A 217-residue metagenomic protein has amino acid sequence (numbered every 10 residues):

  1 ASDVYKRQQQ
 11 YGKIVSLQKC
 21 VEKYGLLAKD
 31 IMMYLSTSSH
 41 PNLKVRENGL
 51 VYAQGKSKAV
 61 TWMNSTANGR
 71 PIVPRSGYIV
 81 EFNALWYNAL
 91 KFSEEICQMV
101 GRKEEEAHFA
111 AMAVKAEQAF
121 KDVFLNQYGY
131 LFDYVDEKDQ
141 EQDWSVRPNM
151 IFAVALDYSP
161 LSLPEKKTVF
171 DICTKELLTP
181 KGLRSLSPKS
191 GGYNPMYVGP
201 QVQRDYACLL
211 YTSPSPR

Functional and structural regions predicted by a protein language model:
A1-Q8, Y211-R217: Conserved small/polar residues in nucleotide/adenosyl-binding loops
S2-Q54, V60, I79-N83, Y87: Aromatic-rich carbohydrate-recognition surfaces in CAZymes
K19-K23, R70-A84, E104-H108, Q140-W144: Alpha-helix capping and helix-loop boundary segments enriched in small/acidic/polar residues
H40-N48, Y52, Y87-D171, K175-S190 (+1 more regions): Catalytic cores of carbohydrate-active enzymes
S57-Y78, R204-A207: Acidic/His metal-coordination segments adjacent to aromatic residues that form catalytic metal sites in metalloenzymes
I72-A89, M99, L210-S213: Extended alpha-helical regions
Y158-P160, A207-S213: Long, repeat-rich segments with strong aromatic
M196-Y206: Glycine-rich phosphate/pyrophosphate-binding loop and adjacent beta-alpha nucleotide/cofactor-binding cores
